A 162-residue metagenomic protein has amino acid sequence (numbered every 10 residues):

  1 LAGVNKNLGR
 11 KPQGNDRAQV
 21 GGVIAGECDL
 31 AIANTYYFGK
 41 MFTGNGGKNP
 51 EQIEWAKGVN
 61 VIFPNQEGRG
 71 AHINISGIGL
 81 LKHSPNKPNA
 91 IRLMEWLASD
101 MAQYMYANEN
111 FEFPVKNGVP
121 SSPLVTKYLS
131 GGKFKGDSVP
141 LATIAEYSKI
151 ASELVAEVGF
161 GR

Functional and structural regions predicted by a protein language model:
L1-P64: Ligand-binding pocket segment of bilobal, Venus flytrap-like solute-binding proteins
A2, V20, I24, I32 (+4 more regions): Non-transmembrane alpha-helical segments in soluble domains of secreted/periplasmic/extracellular proteins
Q13-R17, I32, H83-P88, D100 (+1 more regions): Soluble non-cytosolic domains of exported or imported proteins
Y36-G39, Q66-R69, P85, S99-D100: Solvent-exposed loop/turn segments at secondary-structure junctions within structured extracellular/periplasmic domains
Q52-N86: Flexible, solvent-exposed loop/hinge segments that line or gate ligand/substrate-binding clefts
S76-S138: Mature extracytoplasmic/periplasmic domains
P120-R162: Extracellular/periplasmic bilobal clamshell ligand-binding domains
